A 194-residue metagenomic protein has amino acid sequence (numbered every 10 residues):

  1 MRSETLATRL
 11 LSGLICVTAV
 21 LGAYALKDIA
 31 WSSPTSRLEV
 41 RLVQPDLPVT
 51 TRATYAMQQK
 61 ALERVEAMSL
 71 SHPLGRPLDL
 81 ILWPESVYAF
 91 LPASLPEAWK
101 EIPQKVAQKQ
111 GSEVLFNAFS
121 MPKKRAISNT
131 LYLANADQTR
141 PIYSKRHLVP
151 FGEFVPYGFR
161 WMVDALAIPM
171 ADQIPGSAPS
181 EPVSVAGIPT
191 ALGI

Functional and structural regions predicted by a protein language model:
E4-A30: Internal/C-terminal transmembrane anchor helices
I29-I194: Soluble catalytic domains of enzymes that build or remodel membrane lipids, polysaccharides, and related
